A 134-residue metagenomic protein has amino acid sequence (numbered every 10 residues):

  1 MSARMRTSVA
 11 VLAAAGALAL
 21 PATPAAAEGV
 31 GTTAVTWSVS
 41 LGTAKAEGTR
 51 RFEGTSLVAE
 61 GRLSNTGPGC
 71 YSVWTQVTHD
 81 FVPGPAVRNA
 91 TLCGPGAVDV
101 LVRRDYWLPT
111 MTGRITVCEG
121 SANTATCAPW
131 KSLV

Functional and structural regions predicted by a protein language model:
M1-K45: N-terminal prepro-regions of secreted/extracellular proteins
E28-V134: Post-signal peptide N-terminal regions of Sec-secreted extracellular proteins
